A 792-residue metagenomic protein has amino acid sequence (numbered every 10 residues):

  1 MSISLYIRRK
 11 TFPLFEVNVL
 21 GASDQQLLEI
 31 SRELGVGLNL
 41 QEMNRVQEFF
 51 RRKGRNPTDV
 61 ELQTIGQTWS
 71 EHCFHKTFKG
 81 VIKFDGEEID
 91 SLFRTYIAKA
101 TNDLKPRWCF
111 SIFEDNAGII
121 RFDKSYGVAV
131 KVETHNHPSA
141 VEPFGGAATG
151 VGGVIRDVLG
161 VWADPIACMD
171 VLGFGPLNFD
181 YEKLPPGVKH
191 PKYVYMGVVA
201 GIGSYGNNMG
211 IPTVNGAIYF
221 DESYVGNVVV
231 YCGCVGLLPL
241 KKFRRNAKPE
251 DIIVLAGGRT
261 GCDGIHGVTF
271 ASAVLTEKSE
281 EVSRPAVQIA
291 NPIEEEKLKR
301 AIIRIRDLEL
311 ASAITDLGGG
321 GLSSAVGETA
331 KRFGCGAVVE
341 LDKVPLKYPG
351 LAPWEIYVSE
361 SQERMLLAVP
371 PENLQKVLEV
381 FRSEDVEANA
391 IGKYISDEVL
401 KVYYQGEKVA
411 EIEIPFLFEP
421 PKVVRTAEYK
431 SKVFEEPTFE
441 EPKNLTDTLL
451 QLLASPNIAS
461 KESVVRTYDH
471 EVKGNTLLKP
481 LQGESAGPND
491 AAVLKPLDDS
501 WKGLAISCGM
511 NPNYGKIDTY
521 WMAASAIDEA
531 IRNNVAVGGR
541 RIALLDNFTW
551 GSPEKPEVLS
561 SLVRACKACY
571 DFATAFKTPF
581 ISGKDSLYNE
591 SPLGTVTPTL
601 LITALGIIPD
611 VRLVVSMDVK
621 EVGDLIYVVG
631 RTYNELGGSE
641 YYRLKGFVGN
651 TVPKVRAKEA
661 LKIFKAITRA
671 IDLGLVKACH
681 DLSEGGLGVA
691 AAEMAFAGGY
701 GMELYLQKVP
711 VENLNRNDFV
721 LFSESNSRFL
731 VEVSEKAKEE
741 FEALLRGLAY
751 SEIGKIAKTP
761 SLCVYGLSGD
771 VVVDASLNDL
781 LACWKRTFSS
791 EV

Functional and structural regions predicted by a protein language model:
S2-V792: Glycine/proline-enriched, intrinsically flexible loops and inter-domain linkers
